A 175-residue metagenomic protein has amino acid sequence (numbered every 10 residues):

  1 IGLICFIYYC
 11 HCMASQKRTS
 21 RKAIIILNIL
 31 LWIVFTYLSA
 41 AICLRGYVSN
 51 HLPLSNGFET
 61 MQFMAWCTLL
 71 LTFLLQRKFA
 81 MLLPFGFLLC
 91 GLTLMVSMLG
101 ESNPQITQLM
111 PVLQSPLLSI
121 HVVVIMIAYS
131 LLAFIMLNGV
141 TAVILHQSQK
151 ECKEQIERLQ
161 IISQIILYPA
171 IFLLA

Functional and structural regions predicted by a protein language model:
I1-A175: Polytopic transmembrane helical bundles with strong interfacial aromatic enrichment
